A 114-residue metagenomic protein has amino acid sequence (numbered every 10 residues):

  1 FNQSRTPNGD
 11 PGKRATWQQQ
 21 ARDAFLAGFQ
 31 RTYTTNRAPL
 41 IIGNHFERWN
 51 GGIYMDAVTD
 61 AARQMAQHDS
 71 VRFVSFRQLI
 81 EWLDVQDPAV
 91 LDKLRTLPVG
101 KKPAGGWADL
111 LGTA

Functional and structural regions predicted by a protein language model:
F1-T35, Y54: Alpha-helical scaffold elements lining the catalytic groove of polysaccharide deacetylases
A27-A114: C-terminal domain-boundary segment and adjacent tail
